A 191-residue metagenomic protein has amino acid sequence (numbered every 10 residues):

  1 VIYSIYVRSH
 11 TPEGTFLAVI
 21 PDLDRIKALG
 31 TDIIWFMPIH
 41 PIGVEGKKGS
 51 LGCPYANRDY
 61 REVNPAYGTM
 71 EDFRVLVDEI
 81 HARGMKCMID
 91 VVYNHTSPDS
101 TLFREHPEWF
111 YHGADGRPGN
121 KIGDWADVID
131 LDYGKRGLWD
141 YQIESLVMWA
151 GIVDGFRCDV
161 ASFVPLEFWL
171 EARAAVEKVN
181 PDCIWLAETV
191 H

Functional and structural regions predicted by a protein language model:
V1, V7-D32, P38-A150, E171-K178: Substrate-binding/active-site clefts of carbohydrate-active enzymes
W35, M88, R157-S162: Conserved beta-strand positions in the central sheet of alpha/beta enzyme cores
K86, G155, I184: Hydrophobic "anchor" residues on beta-strands that sit immediately upstream of conserved functional sites
H95-T96, F156, V164: Catalytic P-loop NTPase motifs of RecA-like helicase/translocase cores
A150-R157: Short, surface-exposed connector motifs at secondary-structure boundaries
D159-H191: Active-site-proximal helices and loops of the catalytic beta/alpha 8
